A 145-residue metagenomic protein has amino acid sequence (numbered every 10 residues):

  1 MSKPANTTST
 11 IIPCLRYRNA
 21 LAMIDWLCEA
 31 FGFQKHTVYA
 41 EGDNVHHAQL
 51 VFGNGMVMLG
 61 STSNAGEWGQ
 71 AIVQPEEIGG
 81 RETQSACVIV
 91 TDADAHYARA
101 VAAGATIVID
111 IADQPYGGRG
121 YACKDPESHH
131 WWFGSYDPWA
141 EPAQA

Functional and structural regions predicted by a protein language model:
M1-C14, I24-K124, S135-A145: Vicinal oxygen chelate
R16-N19: Short, surface-exposed ligand-recognition loops at beta-strand->loop->(often short) alpha-helix junctions that present
E127: C-terminal catalytic core of tyrosine-transesterase DNA break-rejoin enzymes
